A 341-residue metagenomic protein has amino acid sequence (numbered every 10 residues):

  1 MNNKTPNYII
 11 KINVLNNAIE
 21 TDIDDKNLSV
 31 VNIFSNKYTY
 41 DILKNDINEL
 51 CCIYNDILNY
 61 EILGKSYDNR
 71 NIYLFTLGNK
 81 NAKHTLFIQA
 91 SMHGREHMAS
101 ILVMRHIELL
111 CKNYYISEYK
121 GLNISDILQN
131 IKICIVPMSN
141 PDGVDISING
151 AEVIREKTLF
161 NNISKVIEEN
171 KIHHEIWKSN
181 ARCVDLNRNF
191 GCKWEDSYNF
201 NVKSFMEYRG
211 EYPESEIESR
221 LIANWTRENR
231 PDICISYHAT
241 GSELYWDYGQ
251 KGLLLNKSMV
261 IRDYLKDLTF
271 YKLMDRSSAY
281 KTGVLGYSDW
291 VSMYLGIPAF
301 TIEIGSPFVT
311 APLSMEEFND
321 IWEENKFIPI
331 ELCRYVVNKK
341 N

Functional and structural regions predicted by a protein language model:
N2-N71: Short glycine- and acidic-rich boundary segments immediately preceding or forming the N-terminal edge of structured
D46-I53, H106-N113, M138, W225-N229 (+2 more regions): Structured segments of extracytoplasmic/periplasmic soluble domains in secreted or envelope-associated proteins
G64, T76-N79: Short, low-complexity Ser/Thr-rich regulatory SLiMs
R70, N79-T85: Proline/glycine-enriched tight loop/beta-turn segments at coil->beta junctions that connect or precede beta-strands
F87-A90: Short hydrophobic beta-strand that contains or immediately precedes a catalytic carboxylate
H97-M98, R105-Q250, L254, T310: Active-site/substrate-binding loop(s) of hydrolase catalytic cores
F190-N341: Metallocarboxypeptidase
